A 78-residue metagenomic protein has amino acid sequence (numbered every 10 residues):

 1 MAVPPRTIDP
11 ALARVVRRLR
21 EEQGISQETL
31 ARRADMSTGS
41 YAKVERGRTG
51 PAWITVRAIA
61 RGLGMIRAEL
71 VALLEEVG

Functional and structural regions predicted by a protein language model:
M1-E22: A short, Lys/Arg-rich alpha-helix, primarily the initiator
A2, R61, R67, V71-G78: Short, charged recognition helix plus adjacent turn of helix-turn-helix-like nucleic-acid-binding domains
V15, S26, A52-T55, I66: Residues that mark the N-terminal boundary/hinge immediately upstream of a DNA-recognition element
E21, R32, R61: Alpha-helical residues within the helix-turn-helix
G24-R46: Short alpha-helical DNA-recognition segment
R48-R61: Short, basic-rich loop-to-helix N-cap that marks the start of a DNA-contacting helix
